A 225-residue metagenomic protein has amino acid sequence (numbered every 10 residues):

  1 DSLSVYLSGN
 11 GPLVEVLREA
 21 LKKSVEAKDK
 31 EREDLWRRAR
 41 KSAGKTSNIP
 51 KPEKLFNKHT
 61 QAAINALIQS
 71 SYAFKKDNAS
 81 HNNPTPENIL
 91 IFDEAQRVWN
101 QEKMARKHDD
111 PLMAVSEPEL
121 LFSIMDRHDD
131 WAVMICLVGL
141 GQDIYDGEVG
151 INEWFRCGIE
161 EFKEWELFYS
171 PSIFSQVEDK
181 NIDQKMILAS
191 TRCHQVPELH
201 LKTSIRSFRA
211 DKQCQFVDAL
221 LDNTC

Functional and structural regions predicted by a protein language model:
D1-N65, S71-N82, D129: Conserved helicase NTPase catalytic core signature
L3, S8-E15, E19-V25, R32 (+3 more regions): Conserved helicase motor core of SF1/SF2 NTP-dependent helicases
